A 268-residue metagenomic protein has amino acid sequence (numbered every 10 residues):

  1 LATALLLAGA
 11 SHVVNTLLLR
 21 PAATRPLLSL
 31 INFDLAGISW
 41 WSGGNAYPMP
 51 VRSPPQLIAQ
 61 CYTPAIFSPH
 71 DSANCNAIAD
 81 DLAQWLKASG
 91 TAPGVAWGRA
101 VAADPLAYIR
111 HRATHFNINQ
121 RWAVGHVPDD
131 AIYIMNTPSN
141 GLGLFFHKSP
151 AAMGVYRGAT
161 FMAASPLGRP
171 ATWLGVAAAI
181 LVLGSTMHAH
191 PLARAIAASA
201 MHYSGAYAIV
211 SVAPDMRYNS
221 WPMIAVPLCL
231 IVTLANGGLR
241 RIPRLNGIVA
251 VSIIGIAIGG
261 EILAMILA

Functional and structural regions predicted by a protein language model:
L1, T186-H190, L230-V249: Membrane-interface junctions at the ends of membrane-embedded or membrane-associated helices
L1-L17, I248-I256: Hydrophobic alpha-helical membrane-interfacial segments at the cytosolic entry of transmembrane helices
T3, A189-I209: Transmembrane alpha-helix segments characteristic of polytopic inner-membrane glycan-assembly/cell-envelope
P21-L144: Membrane-proximal stem/loop segments at transmembrane-domain junctions that anchor or position
T114-A197: Membrane-interface anchor segments at the N-terminal boundary of transmembrane helices in multi-pass membrane enzymes
A171-A178, W221-C229: Membrane-embedded alpha-helical segments of multi-pass membrane proteins, especially the transmembrane helices
A208-M223, L267: Membrane-interface catalytic loops of GT-C/OST-like multi-pass glycosylation enzymes that act
R244-A268: Transmembrane helical bundles and short interhelical boundary loops of multi-pass, membrane-embedded
